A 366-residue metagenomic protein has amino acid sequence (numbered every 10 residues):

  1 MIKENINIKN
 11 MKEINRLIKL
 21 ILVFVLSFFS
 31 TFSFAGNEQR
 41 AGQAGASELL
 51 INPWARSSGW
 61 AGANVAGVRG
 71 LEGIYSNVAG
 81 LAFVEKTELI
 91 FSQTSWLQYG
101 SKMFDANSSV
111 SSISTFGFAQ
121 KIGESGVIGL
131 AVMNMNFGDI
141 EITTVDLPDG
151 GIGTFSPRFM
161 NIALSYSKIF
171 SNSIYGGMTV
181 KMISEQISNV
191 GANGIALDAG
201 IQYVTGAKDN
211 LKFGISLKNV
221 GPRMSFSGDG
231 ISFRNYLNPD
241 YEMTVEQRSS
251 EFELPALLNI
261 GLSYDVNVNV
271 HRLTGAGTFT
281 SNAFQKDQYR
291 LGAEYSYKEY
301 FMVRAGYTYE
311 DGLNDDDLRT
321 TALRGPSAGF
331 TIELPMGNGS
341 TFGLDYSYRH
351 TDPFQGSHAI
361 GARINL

Functional and structural regions predicted by a protein language model:
N5-I21: Bacterial N-terminal signal peptides that target proteins for export
L20-S30: Bacterial N-terminal signal peptides
F34-L366: Subset of outer-membrane beta-barrel
